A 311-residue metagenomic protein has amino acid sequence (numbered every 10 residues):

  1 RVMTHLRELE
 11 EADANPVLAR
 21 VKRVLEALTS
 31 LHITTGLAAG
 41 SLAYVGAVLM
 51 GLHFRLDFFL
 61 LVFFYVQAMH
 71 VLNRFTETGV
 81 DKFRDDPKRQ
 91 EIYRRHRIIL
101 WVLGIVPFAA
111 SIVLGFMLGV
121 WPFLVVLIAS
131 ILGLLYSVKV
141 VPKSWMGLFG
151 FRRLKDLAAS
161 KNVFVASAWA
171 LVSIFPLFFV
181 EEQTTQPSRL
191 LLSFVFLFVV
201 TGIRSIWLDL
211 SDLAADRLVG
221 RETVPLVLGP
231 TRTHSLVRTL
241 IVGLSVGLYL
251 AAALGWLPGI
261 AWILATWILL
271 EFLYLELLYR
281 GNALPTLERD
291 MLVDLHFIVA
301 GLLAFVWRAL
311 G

Functional and structural regions predicted by a protein language model:
A12-L37, V80-L103, V120, L135-S167 (+3 more regions): Interhelical loop and helix-boundary elements at the membrane-water interface of polytopic inner-membrane proteins
L37-G40, L103-A109, F164-F175, R238-V246 (+1 more regions): Core segments of transmembrane alpha-helices that mediate helix-helix packing or line hydrophobic substrate/ligand
G40, Y44, V62-R74, F108 (+1 more regions): Central hydrophobic cores of alpha-helical transmembrane segments in multi-pass inner-membrane proteins across all
G51-L72, L127-I131, T185-W207: Membrane-embedded alpha-helical segments that form the functional core of polytopic membrane enzymes, especially those
H53-F58, W101-G147, S235-T286: Transmembrane helix-loop-helix
Q67-V106, G115, T201-V242: Solvent-exposed interhelical
A158, N162-I206, L213: Functional transmembrane core segments of multi-pass inner-membrane proteins
F305-G311: Juxtamembrane boundary at the C-terminal end of a transmembrane helix
